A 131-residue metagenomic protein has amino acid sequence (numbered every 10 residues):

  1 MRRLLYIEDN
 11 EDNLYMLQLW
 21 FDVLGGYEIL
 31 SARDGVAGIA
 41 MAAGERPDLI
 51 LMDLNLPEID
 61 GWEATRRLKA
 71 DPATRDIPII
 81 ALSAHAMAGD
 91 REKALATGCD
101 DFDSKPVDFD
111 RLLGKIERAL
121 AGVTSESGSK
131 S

Functional and structural regions predicted by a protein language model:
E8, R33: Conserved acidic carboxylate
E11-L30: Two-component/phosphorelay signaling modules centered on CheY-like receiver
D53, S83: Active-site residues of response regulator receiver
P57, R75, M87, P106: The feature encodes the CheY-like receiver
V107-I116: C-terminal output helix
